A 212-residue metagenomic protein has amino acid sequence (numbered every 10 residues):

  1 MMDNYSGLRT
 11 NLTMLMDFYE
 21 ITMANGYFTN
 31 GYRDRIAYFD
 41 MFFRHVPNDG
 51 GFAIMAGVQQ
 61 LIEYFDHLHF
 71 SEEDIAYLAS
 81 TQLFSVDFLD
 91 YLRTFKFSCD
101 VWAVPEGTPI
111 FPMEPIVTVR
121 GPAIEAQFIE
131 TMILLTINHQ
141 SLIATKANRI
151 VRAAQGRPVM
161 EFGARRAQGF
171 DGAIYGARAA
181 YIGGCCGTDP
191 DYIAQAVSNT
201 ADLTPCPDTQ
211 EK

Functional and structural regions predicted by a protein language model:
M2-I36, H45-P47, L83, L89-V101 (+3 more regions): Buried, small/hydrophobic-residue-enriched core segments of structured protein domains
A37-T94: N-terminal, Lys/Arg-enriched amphipathic/low-complexity engagement segments that precede the first folded domain
P207, E211: Expand to "…catalyze enediolate/carbanion chemistry for C-C bond making/breaking, isomerization, decarboxylation
